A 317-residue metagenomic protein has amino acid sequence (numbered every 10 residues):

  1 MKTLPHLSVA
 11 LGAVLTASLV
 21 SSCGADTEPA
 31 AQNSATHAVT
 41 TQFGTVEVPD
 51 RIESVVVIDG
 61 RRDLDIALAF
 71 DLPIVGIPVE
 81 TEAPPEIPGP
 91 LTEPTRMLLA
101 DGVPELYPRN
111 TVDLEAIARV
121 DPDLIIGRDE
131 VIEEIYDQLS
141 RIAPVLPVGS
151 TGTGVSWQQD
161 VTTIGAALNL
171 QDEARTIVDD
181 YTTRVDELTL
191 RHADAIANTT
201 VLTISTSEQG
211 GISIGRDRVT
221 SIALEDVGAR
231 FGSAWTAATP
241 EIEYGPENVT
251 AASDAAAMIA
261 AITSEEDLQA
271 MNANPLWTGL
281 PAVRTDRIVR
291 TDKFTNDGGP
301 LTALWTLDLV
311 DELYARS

Functional and structural regions predicted by a protein language model:
M1-L11: Bacterial N-terminal signal peptides that target proteins for export
S18-S22: C-terminal motif of bacterial Sec signal peptides marking the signal peptidase cleavage site
C23-T27: Bacterial signal peptide processing site
D63-D113: A short, structured surface patch at a secondary-structure boundary
T81-I87, I132-Y136, V148-T163, T199-I222 (+1 more regions): Extracytoplasmic ligand-binding site segments that recognize negatively charged/polar headgroups
E134-S207, A303-S317: Extracytoplasmic substrate-binding proteins
I212-I242: Alpha-helical, coiled-coil/dimerization segments enriched in small aliphatic residues
A252-S317: Structured C-terminal subdomain patch of bacterial secreted/periplasmic proteins
